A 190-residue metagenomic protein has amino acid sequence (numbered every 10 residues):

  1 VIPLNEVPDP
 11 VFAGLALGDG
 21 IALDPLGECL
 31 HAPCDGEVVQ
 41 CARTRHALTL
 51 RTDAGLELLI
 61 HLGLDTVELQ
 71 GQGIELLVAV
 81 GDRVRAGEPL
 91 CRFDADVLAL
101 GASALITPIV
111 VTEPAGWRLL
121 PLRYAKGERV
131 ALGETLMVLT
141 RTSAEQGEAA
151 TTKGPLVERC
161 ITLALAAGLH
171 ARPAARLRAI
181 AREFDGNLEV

Functional and structural regions predicted by a protein language model:
V1-T152: Contiguous, well-folded functional domains in the mature portion of proteins
P25, R159, R172-A174: Short, cationic motifs built from Arg/Lys/His that form the positively charged side of catalytic pockets
H61, T162-A164, V190: Conserved beta-strand segments of the P-loop GTPase G domain that flank and frequently precede/overlap
V80, L165-A167: Active-site acidic-Proline motif in GNAT/NAT acetyltransferases
G127-V130, A167, A171-A175: Electropositive phosphate-/nucleotide-binding environments in soluble metabolic enzymes
G154-L165: Short amphipathic
R172-V190: Short amphipathic alpha-helix segments
